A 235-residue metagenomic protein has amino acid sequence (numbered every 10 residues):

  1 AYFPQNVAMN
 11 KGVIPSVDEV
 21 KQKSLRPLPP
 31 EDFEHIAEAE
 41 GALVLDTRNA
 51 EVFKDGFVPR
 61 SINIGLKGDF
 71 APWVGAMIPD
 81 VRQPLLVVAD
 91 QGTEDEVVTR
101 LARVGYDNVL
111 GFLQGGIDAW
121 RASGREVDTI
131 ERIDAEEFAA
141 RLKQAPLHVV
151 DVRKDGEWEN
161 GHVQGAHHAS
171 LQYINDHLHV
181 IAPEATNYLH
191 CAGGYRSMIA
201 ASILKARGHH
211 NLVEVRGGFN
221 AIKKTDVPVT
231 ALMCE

Functional and structural regions predicted by a protein language model:
A1-Q22, A39, A50-E235: Rhodanese-like catalytic fold shared by cysteine-dependent sulfurtransferases and DSP/PTP-type phosphatases
K21-F33: A contiguous, basic/glycine-rich beta-loop/short-helix subdomain that forms a polymer-engagement track
H35-I36, G41: Long hydrophobic segments that form regular secondary structure
